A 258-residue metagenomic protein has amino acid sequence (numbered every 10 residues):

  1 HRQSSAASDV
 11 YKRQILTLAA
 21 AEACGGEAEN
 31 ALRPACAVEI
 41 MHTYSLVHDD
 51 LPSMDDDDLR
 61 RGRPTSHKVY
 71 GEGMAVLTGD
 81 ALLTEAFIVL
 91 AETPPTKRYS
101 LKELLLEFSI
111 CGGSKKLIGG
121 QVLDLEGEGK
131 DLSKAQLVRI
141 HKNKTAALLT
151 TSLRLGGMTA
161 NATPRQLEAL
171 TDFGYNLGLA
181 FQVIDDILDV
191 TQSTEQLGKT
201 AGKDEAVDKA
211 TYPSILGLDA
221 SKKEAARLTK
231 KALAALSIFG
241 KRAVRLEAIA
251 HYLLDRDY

Functional and structural regions predicted by a protein language model:
H1-A7, Y11: Single conserved hydrophobic/aromatic residue that forms the stacking wall/gate of nucleotide- or nucleobase-binding
A6-A7, A35, G174, A180 (+2 more regions): Small-residue (primarily alanine) positions within well-ordered alpha-helices, especially packing/interaction faces
L18-K130: Acidic catalytic motifs of isoprenoid enzymes
E22-G25, G127, L155-E168, Q192 (+2 more regions): C-terminal helix-coil-helix/basic helical segment that borders enzyme active sites and/or dimer interfaces and provides
A31-M54, L106-G120, A146-G157, L167-E195: Active-site alpha-helical segments that house and flank conserved acidic catalytic motifs for diphosphate chemistry
D56-L82, G129-A147, E168-D172, S193-K231 (+1 more regions): Divalent-cation-assisted or electrostatically stabilized phosphate/pyrophosphate-binding catalytic cores
A81-P94, F108, S114, L149-G156 (+3 more regions): Histidine- and acidic-residue-rich, metal-dependent catalytic cores
R242-Y258: Short, amphipathic C-terminal "tail helix"
